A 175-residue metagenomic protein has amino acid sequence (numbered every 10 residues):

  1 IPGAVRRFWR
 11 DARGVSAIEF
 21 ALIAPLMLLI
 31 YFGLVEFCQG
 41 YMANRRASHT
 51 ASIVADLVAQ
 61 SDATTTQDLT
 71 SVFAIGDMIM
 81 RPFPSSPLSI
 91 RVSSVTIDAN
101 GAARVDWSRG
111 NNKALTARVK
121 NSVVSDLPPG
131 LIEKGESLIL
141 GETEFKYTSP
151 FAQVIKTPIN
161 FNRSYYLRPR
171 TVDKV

Functional and structural regions predicted by a protein language model:
I1-M78: Alpha-helical assembly-interface signal, strongest on the long, hydrophobic N-terminal helix that forms
S52, D56-V175: Short, conserved structural patches
